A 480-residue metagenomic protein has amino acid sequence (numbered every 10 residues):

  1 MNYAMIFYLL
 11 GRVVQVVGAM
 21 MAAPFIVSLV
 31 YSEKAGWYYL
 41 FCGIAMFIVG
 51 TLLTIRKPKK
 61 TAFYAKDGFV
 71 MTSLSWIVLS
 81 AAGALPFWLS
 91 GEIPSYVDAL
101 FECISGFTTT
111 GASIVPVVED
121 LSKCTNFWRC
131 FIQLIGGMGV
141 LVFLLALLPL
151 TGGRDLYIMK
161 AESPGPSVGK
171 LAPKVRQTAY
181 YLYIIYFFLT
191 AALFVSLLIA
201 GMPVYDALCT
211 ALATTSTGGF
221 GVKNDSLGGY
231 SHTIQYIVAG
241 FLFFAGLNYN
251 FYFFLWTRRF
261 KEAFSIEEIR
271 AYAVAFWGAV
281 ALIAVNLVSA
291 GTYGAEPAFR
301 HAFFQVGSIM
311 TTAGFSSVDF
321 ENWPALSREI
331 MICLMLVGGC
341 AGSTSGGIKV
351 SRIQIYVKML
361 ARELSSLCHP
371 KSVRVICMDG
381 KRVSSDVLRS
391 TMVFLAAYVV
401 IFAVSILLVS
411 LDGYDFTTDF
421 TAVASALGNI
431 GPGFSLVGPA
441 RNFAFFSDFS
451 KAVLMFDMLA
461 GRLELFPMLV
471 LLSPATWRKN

Functional and structural regions predicted by a protein language model:
M1-N480: Membrane-proximal intracellular helices of multi-pass ion channels
